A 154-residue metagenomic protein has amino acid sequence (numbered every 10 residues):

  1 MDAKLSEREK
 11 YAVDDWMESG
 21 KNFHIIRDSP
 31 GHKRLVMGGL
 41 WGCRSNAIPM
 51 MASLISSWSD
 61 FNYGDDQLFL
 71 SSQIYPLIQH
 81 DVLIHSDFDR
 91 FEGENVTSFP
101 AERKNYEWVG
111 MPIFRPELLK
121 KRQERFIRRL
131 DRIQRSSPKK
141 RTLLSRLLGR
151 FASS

Functional and structural regions predicted by a protein language model:
M1: Active-site flanking residues adjacent to catalytic metal/cofactor-binding acidic residues
K4-L35: Conserved donor-nucleotide/metal-binding helix-loop-beta segment in metal-dependent transferases, i.e., the alpha-helix
P30-K33, L40-F151: Catalytic core and acceptor-binding pocket of nucleotide-sugar-dependent glycosyltransferases
